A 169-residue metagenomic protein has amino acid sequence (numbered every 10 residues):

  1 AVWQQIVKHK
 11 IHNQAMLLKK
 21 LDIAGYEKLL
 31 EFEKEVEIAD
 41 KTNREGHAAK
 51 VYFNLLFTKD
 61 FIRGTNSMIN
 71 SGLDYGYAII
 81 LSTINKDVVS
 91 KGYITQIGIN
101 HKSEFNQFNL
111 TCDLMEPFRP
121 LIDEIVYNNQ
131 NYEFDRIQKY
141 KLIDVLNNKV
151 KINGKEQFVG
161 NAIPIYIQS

Functional and structural regions predicted by a protein language model:
A1-S169: Active-site helix-to-loop segments that bind/position phosphate- or nucleotide-bearing substrates and donors across
